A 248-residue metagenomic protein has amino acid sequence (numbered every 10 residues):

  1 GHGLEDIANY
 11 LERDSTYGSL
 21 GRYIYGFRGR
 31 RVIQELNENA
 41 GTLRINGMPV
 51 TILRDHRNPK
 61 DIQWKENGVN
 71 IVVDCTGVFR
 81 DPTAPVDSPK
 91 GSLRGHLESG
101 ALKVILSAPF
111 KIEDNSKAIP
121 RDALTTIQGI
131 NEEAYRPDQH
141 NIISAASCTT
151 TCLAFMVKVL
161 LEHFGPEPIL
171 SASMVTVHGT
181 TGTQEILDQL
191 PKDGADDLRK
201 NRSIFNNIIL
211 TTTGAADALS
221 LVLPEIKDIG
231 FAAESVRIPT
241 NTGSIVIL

Functional and structural regions predicted by a protein language model:
G1-I186, L190-R199: N-terminal Rossmann-like NAD(P) cofactor-binding subdomain of oxidoreductases, focused on the glycine-rich
H163, E167-I247: C-terminal substrate-binding/catalytic lobe of Rossmann-fold NAD(P)-dependent dehydrogenases
